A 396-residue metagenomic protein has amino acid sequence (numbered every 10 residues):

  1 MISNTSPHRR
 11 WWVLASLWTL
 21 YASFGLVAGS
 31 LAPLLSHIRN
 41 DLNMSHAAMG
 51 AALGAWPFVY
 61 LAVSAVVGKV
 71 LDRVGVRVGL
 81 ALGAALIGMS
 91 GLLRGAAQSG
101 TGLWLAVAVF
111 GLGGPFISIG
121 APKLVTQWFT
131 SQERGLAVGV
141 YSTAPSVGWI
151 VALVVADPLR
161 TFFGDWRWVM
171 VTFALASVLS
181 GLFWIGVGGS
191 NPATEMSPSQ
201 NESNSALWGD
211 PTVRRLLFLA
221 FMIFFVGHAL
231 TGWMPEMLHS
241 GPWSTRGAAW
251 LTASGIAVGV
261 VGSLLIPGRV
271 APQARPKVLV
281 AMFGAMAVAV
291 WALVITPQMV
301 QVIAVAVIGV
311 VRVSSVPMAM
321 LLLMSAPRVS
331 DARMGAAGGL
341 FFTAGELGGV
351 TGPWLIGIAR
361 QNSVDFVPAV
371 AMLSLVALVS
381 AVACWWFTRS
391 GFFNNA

Functional and structural regions predicted by a protein language model:
G29, P57-A65, I150, I256-L264 (+1 more regions): Residue-level signature of mid-helix packing/kink "hotspots" within the transmembrane helices of 12-pass Major
L31-A32, T212-A253, A257-S263: Extracytoplasmic gate region of multi-pass secondary transporters
A62-Q98: Conserved MFS/SLC helix-loop-helix module at the cytosolic interface between two early adjacent transmembrane helices
R73-G83, A271-F283: Cytoplasmic membrane-interface "Motif A"-like loop-to-helix N-cap segments of 12-TM Major Facilitator Superfamily
G100, V140-G188: Helix-loop-helix hairpin linking two adjacent transmembrane segments in secondary transporters
V107-A144: Cytoplasmic helix-loop-helix junction between adjacent transmembrane helices in 12-TM secondary transporters
A274-L322: C-terminal transmembrane helical hairpin of 12-TM major facilitator-type secondary transporters
D331-S363: A late C-terminal transmembrane helix in Major Facilitator Superfamily
